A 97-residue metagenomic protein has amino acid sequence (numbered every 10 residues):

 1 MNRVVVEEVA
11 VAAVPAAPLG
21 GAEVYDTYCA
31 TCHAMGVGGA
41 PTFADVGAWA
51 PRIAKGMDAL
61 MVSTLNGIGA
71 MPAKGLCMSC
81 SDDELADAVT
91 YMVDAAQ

Functional and structural regions predicted by a protein language model:
M1-G20, C77-M92: Periplasmic c-type cytochrome electron-transfer domains
L19-T27: Local sequence-structure signature of Cys/Sec-based thiol-disulfide redox active-site neighborhoods
V24, A48, A59, E84-D87: Extracytoplasmic/secreted proteins, especially bacterial periplasmic and envelope-associated proteins
Y28-M35, A88, M92: The canonical Cys-X-X-Cys-His
T31-V62: Gly/Gly-Pro-rich "capping" loops immediately C-terminal to redox-active cysteine motifs in periplasmic/lumenal
A48-K55, A73-E84: Electron-transfer interface patches adjacent to heme c in soluble/periplasmic c-type cytochromes and di-/multiheme
M57-L65, A86-V89, V93: An amphipathic alpha-helix signature
